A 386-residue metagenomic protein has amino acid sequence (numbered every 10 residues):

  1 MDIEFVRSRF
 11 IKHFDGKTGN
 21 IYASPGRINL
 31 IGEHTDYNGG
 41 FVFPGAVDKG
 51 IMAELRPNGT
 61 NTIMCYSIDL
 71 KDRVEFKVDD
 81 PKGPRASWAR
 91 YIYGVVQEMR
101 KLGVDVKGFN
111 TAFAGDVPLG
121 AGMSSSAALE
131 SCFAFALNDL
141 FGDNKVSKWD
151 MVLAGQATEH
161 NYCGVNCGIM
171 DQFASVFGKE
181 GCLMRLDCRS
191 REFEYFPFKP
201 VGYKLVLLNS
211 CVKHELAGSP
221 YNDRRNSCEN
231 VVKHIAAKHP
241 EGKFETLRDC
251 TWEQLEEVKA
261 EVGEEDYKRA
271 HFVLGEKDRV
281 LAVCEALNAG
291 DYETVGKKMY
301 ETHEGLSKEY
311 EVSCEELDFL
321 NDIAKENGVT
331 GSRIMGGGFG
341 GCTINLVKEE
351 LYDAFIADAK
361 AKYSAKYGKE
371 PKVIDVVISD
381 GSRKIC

Functional and structural regions predicted by a protein language model:
M1-R27, M52-R85, C182-G331, L346-C386: C-terminal nucleotide
M1-Y22, I28-G32, Y37-F41, F76-D79 (+4 more regions): Gly/Ser-rich oxyanion-binding loop with an adjacent helix/lid that shapes the negatively charged ligand pocket
G39-A46, R224-R225: Short Gly/aromatic-enriched secondary-structure transition segments
P44-A46, E54-P57, G103: Short, charge-rich binding segments
T111-F113, L208-S210, T343: A structural signal for short, well-ordered beta-strand segments
A128, C342-L346: FabD-like malonyl-/acyl-CoA
F339: Glycine-rich phosphate-binding loop
